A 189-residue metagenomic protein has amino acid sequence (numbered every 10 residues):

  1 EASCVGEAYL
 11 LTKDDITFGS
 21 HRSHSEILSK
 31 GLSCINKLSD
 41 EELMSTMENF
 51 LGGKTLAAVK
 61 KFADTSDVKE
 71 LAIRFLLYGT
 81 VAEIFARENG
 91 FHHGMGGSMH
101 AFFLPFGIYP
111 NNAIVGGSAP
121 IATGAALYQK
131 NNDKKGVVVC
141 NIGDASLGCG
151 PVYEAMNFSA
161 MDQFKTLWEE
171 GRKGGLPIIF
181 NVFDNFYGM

Functional and structural regions predicted by a protein language model:
A2-I178, G188: Cofactor-binding active-site loop characterized by glycine-rich and histidine/acidic residues
V182-D184: A cross-domain feature marking catalytic cores of carbohydrate-active enzymes and several ubiquitous metabolic/repair
